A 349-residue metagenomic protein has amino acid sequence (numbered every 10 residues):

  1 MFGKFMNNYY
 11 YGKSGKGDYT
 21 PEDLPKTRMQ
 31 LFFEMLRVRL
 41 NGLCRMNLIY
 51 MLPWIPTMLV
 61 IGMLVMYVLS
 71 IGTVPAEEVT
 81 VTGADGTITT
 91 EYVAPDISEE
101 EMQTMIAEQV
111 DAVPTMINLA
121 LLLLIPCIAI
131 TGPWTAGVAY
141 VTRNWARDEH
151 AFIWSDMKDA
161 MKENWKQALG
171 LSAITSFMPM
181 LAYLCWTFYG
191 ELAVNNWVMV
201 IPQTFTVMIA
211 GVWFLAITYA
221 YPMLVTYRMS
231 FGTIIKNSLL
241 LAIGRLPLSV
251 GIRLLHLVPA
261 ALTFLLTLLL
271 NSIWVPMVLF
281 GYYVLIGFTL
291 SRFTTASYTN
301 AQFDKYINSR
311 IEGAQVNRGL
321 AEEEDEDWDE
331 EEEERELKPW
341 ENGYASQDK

Functional and structural regions predicted by a protein language model:
M1-T187, A216-T218, M223-T233, N237-L240 (+3 more regions): Helix-coil boundary and N-terminal low-complexity module in membrane systems
Y183-A220: Membrane-helix boundary elements
